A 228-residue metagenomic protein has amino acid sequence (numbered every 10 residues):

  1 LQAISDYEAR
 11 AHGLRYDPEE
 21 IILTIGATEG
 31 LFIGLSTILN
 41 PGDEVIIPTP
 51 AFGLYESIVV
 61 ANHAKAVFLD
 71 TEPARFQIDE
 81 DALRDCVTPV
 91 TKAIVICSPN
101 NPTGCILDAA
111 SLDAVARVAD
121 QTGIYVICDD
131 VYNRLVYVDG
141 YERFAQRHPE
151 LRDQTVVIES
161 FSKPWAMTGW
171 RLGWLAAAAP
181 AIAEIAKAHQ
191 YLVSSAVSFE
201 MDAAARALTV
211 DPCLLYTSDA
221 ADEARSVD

Functional and structural regions predicted by a protein language model:
L1-D6, P99, A196: A structural motif shared across PLP-dependent enzymes of the aminotransferase-like
A3-E44: Phosphate-binding glycine-rich loop
T37-V59: Conserved PLP-anchoring active-site segment centered on the Schiff-base-forming lysine
V60-V67: A short helix-loop-beta submotif of the ANL/AMP-binding
A64, Q121-I124, R152-D153: A short helix->loop->beta-strand "cap" motif at the edges of active sites that frequently abuts
P73-R143: Active-site phosphate-binding strand-loop segment of PLP-dependent enzymes
H148, D153-L215: Conserved core segment of the aminotransferase class I/II
Y216-A224: Conserved small/polar residues in nucleotide/adenosyl-binding loops
